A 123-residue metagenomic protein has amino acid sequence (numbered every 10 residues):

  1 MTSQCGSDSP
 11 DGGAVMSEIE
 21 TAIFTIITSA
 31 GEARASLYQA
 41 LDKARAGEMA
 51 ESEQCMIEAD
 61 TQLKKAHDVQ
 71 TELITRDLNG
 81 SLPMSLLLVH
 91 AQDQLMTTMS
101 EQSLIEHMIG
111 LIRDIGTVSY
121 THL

Functional and structural regions predicted by a protein language model:
M1-V15: Short, Lys/Arg-enriched N-terminal segments with co-localized hydrophobic residues within the first ~10-30 amino acids
S17-E18, A22-I23, I27, G31-E32 (+1 more regions): C-terminal-biased regions
T121-L123: Conserved small/polar residues in nucleotide/adenosyl-binding loops
